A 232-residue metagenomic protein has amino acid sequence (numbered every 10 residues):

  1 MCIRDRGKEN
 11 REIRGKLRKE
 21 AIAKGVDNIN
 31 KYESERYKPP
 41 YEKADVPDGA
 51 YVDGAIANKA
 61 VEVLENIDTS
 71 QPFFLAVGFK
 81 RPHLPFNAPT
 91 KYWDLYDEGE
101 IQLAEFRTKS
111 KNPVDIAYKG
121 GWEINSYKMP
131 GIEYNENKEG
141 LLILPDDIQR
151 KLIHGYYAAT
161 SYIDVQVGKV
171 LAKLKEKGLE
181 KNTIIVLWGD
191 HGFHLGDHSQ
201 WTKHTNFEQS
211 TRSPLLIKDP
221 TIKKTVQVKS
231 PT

Functional and structural regions predicted by a protein language model:
M1-D5: Conserved small/polar residues in nucleotide/adenosyl-binding loops
R6-A55, E62-N182, V186-T232: Active-site-proximal cap/lid insertion segments
